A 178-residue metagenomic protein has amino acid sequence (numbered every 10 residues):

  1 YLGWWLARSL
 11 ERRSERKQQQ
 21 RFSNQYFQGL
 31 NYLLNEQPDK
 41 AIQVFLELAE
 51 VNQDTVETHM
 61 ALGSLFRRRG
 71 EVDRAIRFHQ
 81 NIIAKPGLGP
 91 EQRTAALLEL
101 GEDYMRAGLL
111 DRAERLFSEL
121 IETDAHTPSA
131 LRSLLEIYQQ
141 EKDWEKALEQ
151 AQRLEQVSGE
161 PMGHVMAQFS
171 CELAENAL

Functional and structural regions predicted by a protein language model:
Y1-Q20, S118-V165: Long, contiguous interaction/recruitment modules in multidomain scaffold/adaptor proteins
Q20-D54, R67-E71, E102-A107, E172-A177: Alpha-helical segment of the N-proximal tetratricopeptide repeat
V44-D73, T123-E136: Short, charge-rich amphipathic alpha-helical segments embedded in non-transmembrane helical bundles/solenoids
E57-A61, R77, R93-E99, S129-S133 (+2 more regions): Alpha-solenoid helical repeat scaffolds
A61-D111: Structured, soluble extracytoplasmic/luminal domains of envelope-associated proteins
